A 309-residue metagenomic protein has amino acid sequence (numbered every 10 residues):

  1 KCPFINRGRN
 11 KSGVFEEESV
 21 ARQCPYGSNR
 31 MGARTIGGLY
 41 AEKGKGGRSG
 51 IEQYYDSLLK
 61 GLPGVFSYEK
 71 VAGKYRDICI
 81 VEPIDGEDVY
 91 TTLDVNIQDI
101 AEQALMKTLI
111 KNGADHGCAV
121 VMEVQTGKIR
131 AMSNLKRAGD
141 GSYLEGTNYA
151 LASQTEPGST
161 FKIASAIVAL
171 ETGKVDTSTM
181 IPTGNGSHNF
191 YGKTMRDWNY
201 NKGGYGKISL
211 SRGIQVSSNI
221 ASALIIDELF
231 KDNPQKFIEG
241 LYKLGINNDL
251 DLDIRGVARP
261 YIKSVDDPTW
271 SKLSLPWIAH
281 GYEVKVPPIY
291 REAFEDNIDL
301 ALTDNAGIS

Functional and structural regions predicted by a protein language model:
K1-D85: Small/polar-residue-rich segments within soluble enzyme cores
C2, A104-T108, V168, G240: Generic non-transmembrane alpha-helical segments
R7, K111, D249-D251: Short, well-structured beta-strand/strand-turn elements
G13, N29-R34, G86-Y90, K207 (+2 more regions): A residue-level signal for beta-strand positions that form part of recognition/binding surfaces within mature
Y26, G86-E87, D115, A150 (+1 more regions): Alpha-helical hydrophobic/aromatic positions enriched in membrane-embedded helices and signal peptides
Y68-I80, L93, G117-G158, I167-S309: Beta-lactam-recognizing serine transpeptidase/beta-lactamase-like catalytic domain environment
K74-G117: Conserved, well-ordered alpha-helix/loop/beta-strand core segments that scaffold catalytic motifs
